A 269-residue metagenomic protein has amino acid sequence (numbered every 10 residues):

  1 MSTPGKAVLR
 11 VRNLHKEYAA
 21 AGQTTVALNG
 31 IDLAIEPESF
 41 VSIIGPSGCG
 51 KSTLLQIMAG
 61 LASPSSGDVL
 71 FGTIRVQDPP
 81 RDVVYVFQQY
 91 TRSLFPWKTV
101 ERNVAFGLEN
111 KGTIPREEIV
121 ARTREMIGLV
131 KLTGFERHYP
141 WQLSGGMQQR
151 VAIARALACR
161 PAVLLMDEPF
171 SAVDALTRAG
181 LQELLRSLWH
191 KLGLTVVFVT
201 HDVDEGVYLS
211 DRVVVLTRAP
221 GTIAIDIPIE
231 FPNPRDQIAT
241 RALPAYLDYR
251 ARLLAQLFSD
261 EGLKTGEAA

Functional and structural regions predicted by a protein language model:
A59: Helix-to-loop junction immediately C-terminal to a conserved catalytic motif
G67-P79: Conserved ABC transporter NBD signature motif
E101-E109, V120, R124, P228: Short helical segment in ABC ATPase nucleotide-binding domains corresponding to the A-loop/adjacent helical element
R116-F135, S187: Conserved ABC ATPase "signature" region
Y139-L143, M147: Conserved ABC ATPase signature
A158-A162: A short, proline-enriched helix->beta-strand linker immediately N-terminal to the Walker B motif in ABC-type P-loop
L164-D167: Catalytic Walker B motif of ABC-type/P-loop ATPase nucleotide-binding domains
